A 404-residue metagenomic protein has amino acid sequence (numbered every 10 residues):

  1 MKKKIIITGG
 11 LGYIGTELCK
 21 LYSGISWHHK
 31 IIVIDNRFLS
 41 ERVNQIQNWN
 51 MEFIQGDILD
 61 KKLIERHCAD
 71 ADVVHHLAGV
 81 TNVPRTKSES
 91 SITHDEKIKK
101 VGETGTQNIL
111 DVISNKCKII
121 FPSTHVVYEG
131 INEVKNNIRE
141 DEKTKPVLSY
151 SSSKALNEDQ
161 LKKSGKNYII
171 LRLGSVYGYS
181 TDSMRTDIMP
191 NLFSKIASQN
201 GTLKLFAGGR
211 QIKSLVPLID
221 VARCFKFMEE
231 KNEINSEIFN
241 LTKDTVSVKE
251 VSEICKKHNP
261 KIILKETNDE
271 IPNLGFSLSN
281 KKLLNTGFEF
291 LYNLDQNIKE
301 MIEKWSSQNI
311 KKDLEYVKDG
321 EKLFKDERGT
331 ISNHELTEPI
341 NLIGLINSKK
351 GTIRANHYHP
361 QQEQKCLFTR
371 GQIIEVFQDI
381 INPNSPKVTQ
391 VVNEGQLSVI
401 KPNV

Functional and structural regions predicted by a protein language model:
I5-I25: N-terminal Rossmann NAD(P)H-binding glycine-rich loop of SDR-like oxidoreductase domains
I58-V101: NAD(P)H-binding glycine-rich loop region in Rossmannoid oxidoreductase-like domains and their noncatalytic homologs
H76, T104-S149: Conserved Rossmann-fold NAD(P)-dependent oxidoreductase catalytic core, especially the SDR/UDP-sugar
D159-K213, L218-A222, K226-F227, C255-K256: NAD(P)-dependent short-chain dehydrogenase/reductase
G201, F206-K322: C-terminal substrate-binding subdomain of Rossmann-fold SDR/epimerase-dehydratase oxidoreductases
I310-L342, I353-A355: A short, N-terminal "cap"/entry segment at the start of jelly-roll beta-barrel domains of the cupin/DSBH fold
Q361-I381: Glycine- and acidic-residue-biased ligand/ion/polar-headgroup-sensing regions
V392-V404: Conserved metal-binding segment of the jelly-roll/cupin
